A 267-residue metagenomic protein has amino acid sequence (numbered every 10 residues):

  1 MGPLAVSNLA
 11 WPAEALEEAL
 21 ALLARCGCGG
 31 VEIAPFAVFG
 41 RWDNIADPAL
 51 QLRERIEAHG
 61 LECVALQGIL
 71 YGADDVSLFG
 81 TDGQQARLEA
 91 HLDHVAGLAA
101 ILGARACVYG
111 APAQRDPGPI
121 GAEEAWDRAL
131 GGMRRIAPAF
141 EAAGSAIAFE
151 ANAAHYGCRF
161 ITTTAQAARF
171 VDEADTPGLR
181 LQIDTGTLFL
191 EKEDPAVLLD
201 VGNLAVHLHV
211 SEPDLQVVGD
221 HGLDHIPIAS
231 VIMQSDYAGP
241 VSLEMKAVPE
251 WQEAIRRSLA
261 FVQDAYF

Functional and structural regions predicted by a protein language model:
M1-A5, A13-G29, E57, E89 (+4 more regions): Histidine-acidic metal/acid-base catalytic patches
A10-P12, P35-A37, I69-G72, A113-R115 (+4 more regions): Active-site-proximal loop/turn and secondary-structure-junction residues that shape catalytic pockets, frequently
E18, D75-R180, L190: Active-site acidic/histidine proton-transfer and metal-coordination neighborhood in alpha/beta enzyme cores
C26-A46, Q67-G72: N-terminal substrate-binding region of glycoside hydrolase catalytic domains
I33, C63-A65, F149, I183 (+1 more regions): Hydrophobic residues in well-ordered beta-strands that form the structural core
A34-E54, A111-A113, P117: Glycine-rich, proline-tolerant flexible connector loops at the mouths of alpha/beta enzymes
W42-A46, S77-G83, P119-E124, C158-T162 (+3 more regions): Short, solvent-exposed loop/turn segments at secondary-structure boundaries
P48-A58, A129-F140, V197-D200, P227-I232: Catalytic-core regions built around general acid/base machinery
